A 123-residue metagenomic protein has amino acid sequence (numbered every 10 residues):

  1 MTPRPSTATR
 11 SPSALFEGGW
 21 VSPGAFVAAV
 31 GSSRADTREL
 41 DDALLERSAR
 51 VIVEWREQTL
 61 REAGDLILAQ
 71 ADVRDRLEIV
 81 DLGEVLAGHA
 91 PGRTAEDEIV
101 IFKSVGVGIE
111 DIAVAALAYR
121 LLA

Functional and structural regions predicted by a protein language model:
M1-P3, S48: An anion/phosphate-binding loop that grips the pyrophosphate of nucleotide cofactors and donors
T2, A8-R10, V30-G31, W55: Glycine-rich, N-terminal phosphate-binding loop of Rossmann-like dinucleotide-binding domains
L15, G19-A25, V30-T94: Rossmann-fold NAD(P)-binding glycine/threonine-rich loop
G92, D97-A123: C-terminal helix-to-coil terminal segments
